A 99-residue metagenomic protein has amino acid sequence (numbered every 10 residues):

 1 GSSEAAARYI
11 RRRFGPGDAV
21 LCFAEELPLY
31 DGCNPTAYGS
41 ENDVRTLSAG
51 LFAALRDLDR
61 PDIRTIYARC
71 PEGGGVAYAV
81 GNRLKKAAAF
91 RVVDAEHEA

Functional and structural regions predicted by a protein language model:
G1-A89, V93: A C-terminal functional module that forms or caps the active site or interfaces directly with catalytic machinery
E96-E98: Well-ordered alpha/beta subsegment
